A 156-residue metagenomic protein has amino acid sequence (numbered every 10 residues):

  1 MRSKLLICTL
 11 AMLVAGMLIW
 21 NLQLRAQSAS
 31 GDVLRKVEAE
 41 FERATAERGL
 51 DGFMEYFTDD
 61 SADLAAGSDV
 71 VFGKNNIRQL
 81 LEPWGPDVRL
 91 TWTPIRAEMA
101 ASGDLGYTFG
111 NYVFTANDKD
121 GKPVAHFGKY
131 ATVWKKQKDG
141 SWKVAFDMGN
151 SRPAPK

Functional and structural regions predicted by a protein language model:
M1-A11: Bacterial N-terminal signal peptides that target proteins for export
S3, N21-Q23: Amphipathic/hydrophobic helical signal segments and adjacent flexible N-terminal regions that mediate secretion
T9-N21: Bacterial N-terminal signal peptides
Q23-E55, A62-K156: A beta-strand edge to alpha-helix "cap/lid" segment located at domain peripheries
